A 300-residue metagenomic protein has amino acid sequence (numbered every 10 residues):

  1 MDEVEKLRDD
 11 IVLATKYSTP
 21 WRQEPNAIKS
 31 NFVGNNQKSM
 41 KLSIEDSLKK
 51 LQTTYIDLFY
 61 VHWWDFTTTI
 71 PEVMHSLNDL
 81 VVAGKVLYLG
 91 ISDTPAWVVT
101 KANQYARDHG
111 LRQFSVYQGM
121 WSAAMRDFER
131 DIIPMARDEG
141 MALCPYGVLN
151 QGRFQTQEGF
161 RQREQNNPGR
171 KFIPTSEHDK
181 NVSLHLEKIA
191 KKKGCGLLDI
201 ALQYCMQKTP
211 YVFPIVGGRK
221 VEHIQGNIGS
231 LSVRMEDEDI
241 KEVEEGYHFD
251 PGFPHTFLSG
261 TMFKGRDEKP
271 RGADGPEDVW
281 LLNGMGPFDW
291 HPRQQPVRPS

Functional and structural regions predicted by a protein language model:
M1-L7, S43-K49, I132-G140: Short amphipathic alpha-helices and their capping/turn segments at secondary-structure boundaries
M1-V12, L48-Q52, V81, N103-R112: Acidic (Asp/Glu)-rich catalytic clusters
D10-K16, C144-V148: Non-cysteine beta-strand/loop elements that form the S-adenosyl-L-methionine
A14-N31, Y55, Y60: N-terminal small/glycine-rich loop or linker at the start of catalytic domains across soluble metabolic enzymes
P25-K41, H62-T68: Active-site mouth loops of central-metabolism enzymes
V33-L51, V99-Q104: Short, acidic/polar
L48-T69: Active-site groove signature of glycoside hydrolases
D65-E245, D250, P270, D274 (+1 more regions): Beta/alpha (TIM)-barrel catalytic core signal, keyed to glycine-rich beta->alpha loops juxtaposed to Asp/Glu that bind
